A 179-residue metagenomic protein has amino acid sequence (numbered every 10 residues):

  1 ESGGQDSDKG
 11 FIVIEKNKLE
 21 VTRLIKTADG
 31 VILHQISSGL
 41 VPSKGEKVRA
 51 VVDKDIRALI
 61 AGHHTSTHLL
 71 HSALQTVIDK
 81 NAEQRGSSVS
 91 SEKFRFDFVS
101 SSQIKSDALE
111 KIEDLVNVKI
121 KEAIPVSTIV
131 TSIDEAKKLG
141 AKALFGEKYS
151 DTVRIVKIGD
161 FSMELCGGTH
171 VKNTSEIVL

Functional and structural regions predicted by a protein language model:
E1-L179: A glycine- and charged-residue-rich anion-binding loop/surface
